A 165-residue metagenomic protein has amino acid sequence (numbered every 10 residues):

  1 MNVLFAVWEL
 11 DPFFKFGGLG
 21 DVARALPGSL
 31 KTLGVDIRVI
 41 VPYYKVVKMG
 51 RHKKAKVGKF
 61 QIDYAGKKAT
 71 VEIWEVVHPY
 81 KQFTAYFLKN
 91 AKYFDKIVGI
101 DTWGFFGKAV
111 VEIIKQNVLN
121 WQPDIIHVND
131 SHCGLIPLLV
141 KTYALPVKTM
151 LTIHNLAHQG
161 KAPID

Functional and structural regions predicted by a protein language model:
M1-D165: Catalytic cores of nucleotide-sugar-dependent glycosyltransferases that transfer UDP/GDP/TDP-activated
